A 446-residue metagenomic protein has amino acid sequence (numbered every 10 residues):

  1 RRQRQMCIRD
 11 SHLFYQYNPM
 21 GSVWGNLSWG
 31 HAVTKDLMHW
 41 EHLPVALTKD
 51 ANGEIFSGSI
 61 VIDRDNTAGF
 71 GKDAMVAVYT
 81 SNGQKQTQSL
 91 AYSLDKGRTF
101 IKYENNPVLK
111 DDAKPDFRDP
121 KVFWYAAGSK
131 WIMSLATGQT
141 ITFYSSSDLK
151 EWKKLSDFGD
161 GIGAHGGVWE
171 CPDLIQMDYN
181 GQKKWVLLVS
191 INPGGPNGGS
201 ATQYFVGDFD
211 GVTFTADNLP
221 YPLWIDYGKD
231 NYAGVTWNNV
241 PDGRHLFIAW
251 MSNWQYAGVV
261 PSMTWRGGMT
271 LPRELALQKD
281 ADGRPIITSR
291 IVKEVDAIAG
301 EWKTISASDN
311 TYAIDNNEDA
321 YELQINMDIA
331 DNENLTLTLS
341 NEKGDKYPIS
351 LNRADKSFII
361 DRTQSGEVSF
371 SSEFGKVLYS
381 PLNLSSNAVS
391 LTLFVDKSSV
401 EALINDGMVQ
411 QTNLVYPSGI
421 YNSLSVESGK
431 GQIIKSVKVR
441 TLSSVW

Functional and structural regions predicted by a protein language model:
R1-I8: Short, small-residue-biased leader/transition segments that mark boundaries at the very start of proteins
D10-L13, A68-V78, G128-M133, G181-L187 (+1 more regions): Entry beta-strands of beta-propeller and related beta-repeat scaffolds
N18-S22, N82-K85, Q139-T140, N192-G195 (+1 more regions): Short glycine/acidic-enriched loop and turn motifs that connect beta-strands
G21-W24, M38-K72, G97-W124, L135 (+4 more regions): Surface loop/turn signatures of beta-propeller and other carbohydrate-active proteins
W24-S28, K85-A91, T140-S145, P196-V206: Structural motif
T34, S93-L94, F143-L149, D208: Conserved Ser/Thr-centered positions that define the repeating blades of beta-propeller domains
K72-S93: Hydrophobic alpha-helical hairpins/lids featuring a short glycine-rich hinge
N180, D208-W446: Beta-rich accessory regions
